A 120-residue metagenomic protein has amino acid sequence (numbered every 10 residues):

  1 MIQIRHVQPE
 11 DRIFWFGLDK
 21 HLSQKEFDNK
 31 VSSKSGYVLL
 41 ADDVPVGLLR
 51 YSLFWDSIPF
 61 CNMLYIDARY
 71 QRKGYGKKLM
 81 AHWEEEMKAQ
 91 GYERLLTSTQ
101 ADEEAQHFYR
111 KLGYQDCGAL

Functional and structural regions predicted by a protein language model:
I2, H6-M63, D67, M80 (+1 more regions): Acetyl-CoA-dependent GNAT
L64-Q71, Q100: A short, internal acetyl-CoA/4′-phosphopantetheine-binding micro-motif in the GNAT/acyltransferase core
Y70, G74-H82: Conserved acetyl-CoA pyrophosphate-binding loop and the N-cap/start of the following alpha-helix in GNAT-like
M87-Q100: Conserved GNAT acetyl-CoA-binding A-motif
L96-S98, Q115-L120: Conserved catalytic-core motifs of GNAT/GCN5-like acyltransferases
A105: Helix-turn-helix
Y109-R110, Y114: Conserved active-site tyrosine of GNAT-family acetyltransferases
